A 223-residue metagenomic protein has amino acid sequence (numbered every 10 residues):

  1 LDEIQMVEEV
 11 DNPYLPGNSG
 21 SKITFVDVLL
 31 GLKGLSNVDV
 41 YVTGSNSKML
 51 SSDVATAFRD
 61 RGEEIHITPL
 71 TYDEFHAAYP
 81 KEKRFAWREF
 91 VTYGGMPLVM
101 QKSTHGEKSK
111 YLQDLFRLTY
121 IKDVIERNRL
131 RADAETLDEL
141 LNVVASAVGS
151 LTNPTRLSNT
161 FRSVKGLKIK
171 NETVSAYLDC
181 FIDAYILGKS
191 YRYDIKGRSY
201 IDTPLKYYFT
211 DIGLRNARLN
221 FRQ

Functional and structural regions predicted by a protein language model:
I4-Y41: Conserved Walker B catalytic segment
V7-E9, M49-S51, V99, A217-R218: Short catalytic/ligand-binding loop motif for oxyanion handling, primarily in non-cytosolic enzymes, centered on
P13-P16, F25-D27, A55-D60, K81 (+1 more regions): Short, glycine/charged-enriched secondary-structure capping and boundary segments
V26-L30, S51-S52, D194-I195: A generic local structural motif
N37, S45-S47, S51-L151, T155: Interdomain motor-coupling "hinge/lid" segment immediately C-terminal to the ATP-binding subdomain of NTP-driven enzymes
H105-G106, K110-Q223: Accessory nucleic acid-recognition modules appended to NTPase machines
